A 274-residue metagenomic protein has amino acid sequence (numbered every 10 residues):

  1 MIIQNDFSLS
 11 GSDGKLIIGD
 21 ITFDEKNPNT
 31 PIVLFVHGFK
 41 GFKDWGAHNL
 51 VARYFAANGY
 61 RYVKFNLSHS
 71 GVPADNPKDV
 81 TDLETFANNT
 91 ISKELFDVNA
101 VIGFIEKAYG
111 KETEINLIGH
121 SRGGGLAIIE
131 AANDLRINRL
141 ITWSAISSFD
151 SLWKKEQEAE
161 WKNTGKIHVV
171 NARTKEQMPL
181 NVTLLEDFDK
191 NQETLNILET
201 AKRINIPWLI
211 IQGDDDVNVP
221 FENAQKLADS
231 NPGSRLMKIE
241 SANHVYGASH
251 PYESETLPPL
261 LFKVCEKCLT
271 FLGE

Functional and structural regions predicted by a protein language model:
M1-K26: N-terminal cap/lid segment of alpha/beta-hydrolase-fold proteins
N27-G71: Short, surface-exposed "cap/lid" segments of acyl-processing enzymes
H48, I206, P220-D229: Short alpha-helix in the alpha/beta-hydrolase fold that links the catalytic acid
E84-K107: Alpha/beta-hydrolase active-site loop
V101-E160: Primarily recognizes the serine-hydrolase "nucleophile elbow" in alpha/beta-hydrolase and SGNH/GDSL folds
I204-N205, I210-Q212, D216: Short beta-strand/loop motif that positions the catalytic acidic residue of the alpha/beta-hydrolase fold
D215-V219, H244: Acidic catalytic loop of the alpha/beta-hydrolase fold
A242-E274: Catalytic active-site module of serine/aspartate enzymes centered on a nucleophile-bearing elbow/loop
